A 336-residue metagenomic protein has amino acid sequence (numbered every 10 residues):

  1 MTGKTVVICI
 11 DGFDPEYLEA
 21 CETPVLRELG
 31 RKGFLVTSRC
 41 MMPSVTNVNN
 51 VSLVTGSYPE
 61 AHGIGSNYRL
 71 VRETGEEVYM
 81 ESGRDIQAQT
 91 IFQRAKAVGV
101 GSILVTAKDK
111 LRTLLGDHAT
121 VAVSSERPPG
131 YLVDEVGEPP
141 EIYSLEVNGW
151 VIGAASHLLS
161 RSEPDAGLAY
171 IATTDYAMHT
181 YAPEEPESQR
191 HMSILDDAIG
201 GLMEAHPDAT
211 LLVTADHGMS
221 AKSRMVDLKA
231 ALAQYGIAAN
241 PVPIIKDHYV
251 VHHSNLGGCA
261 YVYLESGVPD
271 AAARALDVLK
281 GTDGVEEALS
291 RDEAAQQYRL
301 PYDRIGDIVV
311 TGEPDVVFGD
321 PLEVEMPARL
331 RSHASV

Functional and structural regions predicted by a protein language model:
K4-V6, D165-L168, T210, D307: Residue-level preference for the first positions of well-ordered beta-strands
V6-C9, V25, H191-Y235, V310: Metal-dependent active-site segment of extracytoplasmic phospho-/sulfohydrolases and closely related
V6-I10, R31-V36, V45-N50, N67-M80: Glycine-/proline-rich flexible loop or hinge segments
L18-E60, I103: Short, structured active-site-proximal loop/turn typified by the sulfatase FGly-forming signature C/S-X-P-X-R
G30, A95-K96, P207: Anion (oxyanion) recognition and catalysis
G56-P183, S188, H252, G258 (+4 more regions): His/Asp/Glu-rich, glycine-adjacent segments that coordinate divalent cations and/or stabilize oxyanion chemistry on
D208-A209, G218-E265: Acidic/histidine-rich catalytic neighborhood
D247-V336: Active-site neighborhoods of enzymes that stabilize oxyanions during catalysis
